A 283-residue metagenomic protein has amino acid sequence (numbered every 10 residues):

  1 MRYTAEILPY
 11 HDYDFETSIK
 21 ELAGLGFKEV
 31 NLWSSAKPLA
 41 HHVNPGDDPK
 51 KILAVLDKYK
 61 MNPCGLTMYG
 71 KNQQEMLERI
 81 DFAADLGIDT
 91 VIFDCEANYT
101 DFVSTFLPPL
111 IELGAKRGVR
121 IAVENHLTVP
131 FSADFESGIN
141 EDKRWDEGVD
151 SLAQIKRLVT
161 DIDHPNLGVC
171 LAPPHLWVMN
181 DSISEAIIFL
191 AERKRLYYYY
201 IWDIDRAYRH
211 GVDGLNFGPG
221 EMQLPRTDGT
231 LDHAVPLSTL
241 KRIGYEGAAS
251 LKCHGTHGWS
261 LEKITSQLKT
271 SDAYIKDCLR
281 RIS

Functional and structural regions predicted by a protein language model:
M1-K28, D57, F82-I88, A133 (+1 more regions): Histidine-acidic metal/acid-base catalytic patches
I7-P9, W33-S34, T67, N125: Residue-level recognition of beta-strand->loop/alpha-helix junctions
E16-T17, V55, N62, L66-L171 (+1 more regions): Active-site acidic/histidine proton-transfer and metal-coordination neighborhood in alpha/beta enzyme cores
L25-A36, M61: Short, conserved active-site loops that position catalytic residues or coordinate cofactors/metal ions across diverse
N31-L53: Glycine-rich, proline-tolerant flexible connector loops at the mouths of alpha/beta enzymes
W33, Y69, D94, W202 (+1 more regions): Conserved residues at the C-terminal ends of beta-strands
P38-P45, S132-E147, G258-S266: Short, flexible/disordered intra-domain loops and linkers
D48-K58, P109-K116, A186, V235 (+1 more regions): Catalytic-core regions built around general acid/base machinery
